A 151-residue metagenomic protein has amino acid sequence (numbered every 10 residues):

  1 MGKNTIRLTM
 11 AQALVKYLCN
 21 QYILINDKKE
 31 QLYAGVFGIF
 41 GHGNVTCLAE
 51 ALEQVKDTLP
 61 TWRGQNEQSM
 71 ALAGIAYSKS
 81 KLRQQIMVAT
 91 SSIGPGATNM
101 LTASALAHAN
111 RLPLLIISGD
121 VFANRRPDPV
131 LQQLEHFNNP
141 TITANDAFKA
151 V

Functional and structural regions predicted by a protein language model:
G2-V151: N-terminal alpha/beta PP-like core and its mobile active-site loop of ThDP/TPP-dependent enzymes
